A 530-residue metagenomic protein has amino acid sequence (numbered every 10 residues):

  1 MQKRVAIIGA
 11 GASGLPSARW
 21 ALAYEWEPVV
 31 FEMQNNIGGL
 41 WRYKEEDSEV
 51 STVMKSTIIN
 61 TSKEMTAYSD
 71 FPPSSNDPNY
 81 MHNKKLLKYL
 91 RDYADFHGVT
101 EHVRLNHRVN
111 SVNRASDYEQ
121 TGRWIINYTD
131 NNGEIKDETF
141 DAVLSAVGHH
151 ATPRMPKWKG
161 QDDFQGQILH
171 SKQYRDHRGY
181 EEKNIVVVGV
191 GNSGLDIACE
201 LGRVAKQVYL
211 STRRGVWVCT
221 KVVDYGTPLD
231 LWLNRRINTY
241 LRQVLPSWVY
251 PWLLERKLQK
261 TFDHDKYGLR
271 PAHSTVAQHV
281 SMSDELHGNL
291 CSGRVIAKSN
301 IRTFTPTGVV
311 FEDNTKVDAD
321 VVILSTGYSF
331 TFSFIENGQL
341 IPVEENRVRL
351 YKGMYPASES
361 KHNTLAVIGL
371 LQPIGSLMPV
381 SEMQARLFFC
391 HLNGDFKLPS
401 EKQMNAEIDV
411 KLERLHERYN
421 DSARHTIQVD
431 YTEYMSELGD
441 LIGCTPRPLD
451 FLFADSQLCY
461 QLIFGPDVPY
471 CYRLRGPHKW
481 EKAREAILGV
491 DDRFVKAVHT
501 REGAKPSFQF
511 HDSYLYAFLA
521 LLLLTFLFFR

Functional and structural regions predicted by a protein language model:
Q2-S56, F71-V222, G226, R235 (+2 more regions): Flavin (primarily FAD) cofactor-binding/catalytic cores of flavoenzymes
N60: Glycine-rich phosphate-binding loop and adjacent beta-alpha segment of Rossmann(oid) nucleotide-cofactor-binding
E64-P72: Short, basic/glycine-rich phosphate-binding loops at helix/coil junctions that contact nucleotide phosphates
Q403-K411: Post-kinase regulatory C-tail/linker adjacent to protein kinase catalytic domains
